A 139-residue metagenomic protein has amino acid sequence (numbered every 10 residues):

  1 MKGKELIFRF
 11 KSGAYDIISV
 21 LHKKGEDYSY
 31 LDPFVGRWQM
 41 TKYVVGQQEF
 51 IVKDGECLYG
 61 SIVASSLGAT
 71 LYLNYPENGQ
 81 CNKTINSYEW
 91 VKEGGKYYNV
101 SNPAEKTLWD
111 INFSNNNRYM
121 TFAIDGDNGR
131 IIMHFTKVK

Functional and structural regions predicted by a protein language model:
M1-K4, S66-R130: Contiguous, well-ordered beta-strand patches that form the walls/edges of small beta-barrel/beta-sandwich domains
F8-D27: Short, structured interface segments
I17, F34-G36, L58, L67 (+2 more regions): Residues that flank catalytic or metal-binding motifs in active/ligand-binding sites
L21-Q39: N-terminal helix-cap/turn-to-beta initiation motif at the start of protein domains
S29, E49-D54, G79-Q80: Short consensus segments that form the blades of beta-propeller domains, in both extracellular/periplasmic
R37-G68: Short, solvent-exposed loop/hinge segments that bridge or flank secondary-structure elements
G129-K139: Short, low-complexity, Pro/Ser/Thr/Gly-rich segments in the mature regions of secreted, periplasmic
